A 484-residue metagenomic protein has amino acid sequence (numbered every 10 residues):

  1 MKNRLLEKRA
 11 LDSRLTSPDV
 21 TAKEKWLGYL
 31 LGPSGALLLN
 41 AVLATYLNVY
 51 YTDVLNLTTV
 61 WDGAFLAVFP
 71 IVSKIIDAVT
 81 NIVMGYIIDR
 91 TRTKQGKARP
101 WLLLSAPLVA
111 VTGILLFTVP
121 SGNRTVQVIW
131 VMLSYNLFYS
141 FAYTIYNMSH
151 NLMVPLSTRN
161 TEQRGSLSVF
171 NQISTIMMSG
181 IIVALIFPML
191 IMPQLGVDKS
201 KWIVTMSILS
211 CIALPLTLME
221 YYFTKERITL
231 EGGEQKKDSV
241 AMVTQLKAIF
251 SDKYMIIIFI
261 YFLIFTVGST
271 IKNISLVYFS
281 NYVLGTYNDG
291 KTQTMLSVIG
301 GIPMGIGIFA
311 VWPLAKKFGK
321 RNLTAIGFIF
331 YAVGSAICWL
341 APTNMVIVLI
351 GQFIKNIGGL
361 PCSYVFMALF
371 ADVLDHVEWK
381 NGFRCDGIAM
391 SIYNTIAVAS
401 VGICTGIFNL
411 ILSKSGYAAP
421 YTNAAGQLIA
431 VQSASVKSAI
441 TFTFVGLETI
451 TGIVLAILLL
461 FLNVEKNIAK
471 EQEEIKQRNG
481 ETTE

Functional and structural regions predicted by a protein language model:
K2-E484: Membrane-embedded alpha-helical bundles of multi-pass transporters/translocases, especially carrier/permease families
